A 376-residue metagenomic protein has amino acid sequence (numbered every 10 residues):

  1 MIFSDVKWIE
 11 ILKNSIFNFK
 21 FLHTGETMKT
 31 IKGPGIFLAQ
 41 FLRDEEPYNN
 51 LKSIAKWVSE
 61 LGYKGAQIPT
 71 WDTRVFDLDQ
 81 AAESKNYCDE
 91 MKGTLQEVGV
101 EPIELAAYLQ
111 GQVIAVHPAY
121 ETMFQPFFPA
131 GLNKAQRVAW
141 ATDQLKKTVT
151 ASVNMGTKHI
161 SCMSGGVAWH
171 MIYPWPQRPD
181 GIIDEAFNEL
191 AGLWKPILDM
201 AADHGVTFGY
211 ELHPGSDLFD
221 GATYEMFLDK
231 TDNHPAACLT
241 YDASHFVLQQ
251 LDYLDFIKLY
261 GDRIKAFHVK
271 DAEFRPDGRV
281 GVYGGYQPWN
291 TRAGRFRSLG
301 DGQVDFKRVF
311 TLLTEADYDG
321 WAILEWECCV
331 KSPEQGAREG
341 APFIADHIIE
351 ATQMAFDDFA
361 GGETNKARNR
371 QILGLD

Functional and structural regions predicted by a protein language model:
I11-T27: Short, Lys/Arg-enriched N-terminal segments with co-localized hydrophobic residues within the first ~10-30 amino acids
H23-K64, D89, Q96, T150 (+5 more regions): Histidine-acidic metal/acid-base catalytic patches
Q40-L42, T70-R74, A107-G111, S164-A168 (+4 more regions): Active-site-proximal loop/turn and secondary-structure-junction residues that shape catalytic pockets, frequently
Y48, K52, K56-W57, E97 (+2 more regions): Active-site acidic/histidine proton-transfer and metal-coordination neighborhood in alpha/beta enzyme cores
A66-P69, P102-A107, T157-G165, T207-E211 (+1 more regions): Short beta-strand segments at enzyme active-site cores
P69-M91, S164, W169-M171: Glycine-rich, proline-tolerant flexible connector loops at the mouths of alpha/beta enzymes
